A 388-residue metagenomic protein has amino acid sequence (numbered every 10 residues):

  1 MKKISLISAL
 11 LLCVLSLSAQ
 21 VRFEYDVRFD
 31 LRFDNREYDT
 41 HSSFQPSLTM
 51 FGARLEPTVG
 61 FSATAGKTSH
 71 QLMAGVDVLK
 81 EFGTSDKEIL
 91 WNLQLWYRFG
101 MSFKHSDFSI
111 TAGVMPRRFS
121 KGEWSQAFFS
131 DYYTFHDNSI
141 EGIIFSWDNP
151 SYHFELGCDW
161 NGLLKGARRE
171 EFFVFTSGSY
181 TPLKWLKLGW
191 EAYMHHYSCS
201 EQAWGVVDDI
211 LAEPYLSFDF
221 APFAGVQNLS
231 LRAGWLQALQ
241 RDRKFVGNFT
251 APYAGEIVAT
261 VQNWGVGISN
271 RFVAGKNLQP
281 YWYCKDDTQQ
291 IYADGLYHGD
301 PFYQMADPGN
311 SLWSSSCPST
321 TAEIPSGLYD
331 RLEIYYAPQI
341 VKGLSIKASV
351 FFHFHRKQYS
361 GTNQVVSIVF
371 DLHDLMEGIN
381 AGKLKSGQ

Functional and structural regions predicted by a protein language model:
M1-I4, S18-Q20: Positively charged n-region of N-terminal signal peptides that target proteins for export
S5-A9: Sec-dependent signal peptide hydrophobic core
L10-S18: Hydrophobic h-region of N-terminal signal peptides that target proteins for export in Gram-negative bacteria
A19-K104, S349, G361-G382, G387: Beta-barrel outer-membrane channel/assembly domains of diderm bacteria
R28-D30, G52, Q94, H153 (+3 more regions): Exposed, low-structure sequence patches enriched in small/polar residues
T68-N161, R271, N277: Outer membrane beta-barrel
E171-F172: Charged helix-capping and loop-helix junction motifs
